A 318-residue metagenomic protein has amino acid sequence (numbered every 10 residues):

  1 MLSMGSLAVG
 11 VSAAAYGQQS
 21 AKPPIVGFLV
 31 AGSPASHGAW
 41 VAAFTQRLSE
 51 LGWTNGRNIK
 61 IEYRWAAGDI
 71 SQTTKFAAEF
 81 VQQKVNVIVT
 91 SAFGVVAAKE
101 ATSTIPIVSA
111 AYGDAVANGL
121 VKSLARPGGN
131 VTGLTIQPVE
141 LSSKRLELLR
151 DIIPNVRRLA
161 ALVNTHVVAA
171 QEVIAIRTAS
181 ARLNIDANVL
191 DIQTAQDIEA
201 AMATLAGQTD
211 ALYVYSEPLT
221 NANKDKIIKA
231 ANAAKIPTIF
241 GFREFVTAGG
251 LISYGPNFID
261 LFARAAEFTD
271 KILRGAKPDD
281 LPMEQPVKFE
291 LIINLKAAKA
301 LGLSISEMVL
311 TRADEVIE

Functional and structural regions predicted by a protein language model:
M1-E318: Short hydrophobic alpha-helices and adjacent helix-cap/hinge residues
